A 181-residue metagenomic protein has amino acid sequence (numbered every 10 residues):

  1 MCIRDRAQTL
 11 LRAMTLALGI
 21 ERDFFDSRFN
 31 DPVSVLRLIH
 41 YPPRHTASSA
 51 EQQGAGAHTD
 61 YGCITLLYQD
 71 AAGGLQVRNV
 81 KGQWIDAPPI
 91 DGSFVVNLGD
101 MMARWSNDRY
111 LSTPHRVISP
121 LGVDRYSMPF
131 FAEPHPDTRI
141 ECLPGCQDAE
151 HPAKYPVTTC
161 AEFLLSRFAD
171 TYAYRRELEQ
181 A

Functional and structural regions predicted by a protein language model:
R4-A181: C-terminal flanking tails of non-heme Fe-dependent oxygenases
